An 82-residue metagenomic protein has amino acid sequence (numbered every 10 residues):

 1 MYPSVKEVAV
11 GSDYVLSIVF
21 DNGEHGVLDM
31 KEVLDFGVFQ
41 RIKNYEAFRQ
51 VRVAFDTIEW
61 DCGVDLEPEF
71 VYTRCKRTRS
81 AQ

Functional and structural regions predicted by a protein language model:
M1-Q82: Motif-centric detector for short Cys/His coordination patterns
